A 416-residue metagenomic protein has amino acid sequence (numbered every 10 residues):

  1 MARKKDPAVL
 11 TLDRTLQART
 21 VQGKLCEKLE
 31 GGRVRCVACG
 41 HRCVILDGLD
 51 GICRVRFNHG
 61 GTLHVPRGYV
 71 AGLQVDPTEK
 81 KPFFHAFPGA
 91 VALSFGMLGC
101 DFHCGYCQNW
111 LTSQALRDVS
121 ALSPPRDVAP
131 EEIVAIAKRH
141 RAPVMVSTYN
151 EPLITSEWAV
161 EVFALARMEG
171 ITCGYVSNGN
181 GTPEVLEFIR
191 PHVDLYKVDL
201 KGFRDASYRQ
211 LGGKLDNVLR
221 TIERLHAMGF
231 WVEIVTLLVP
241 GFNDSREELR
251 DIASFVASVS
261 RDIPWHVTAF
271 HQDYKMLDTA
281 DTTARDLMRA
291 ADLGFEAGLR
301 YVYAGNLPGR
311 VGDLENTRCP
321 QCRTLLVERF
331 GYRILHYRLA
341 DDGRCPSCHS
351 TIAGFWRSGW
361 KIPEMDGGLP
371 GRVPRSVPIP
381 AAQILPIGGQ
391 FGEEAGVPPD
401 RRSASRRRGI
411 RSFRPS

Functional and structural regions predicted by a protein language model:
A2-D47, R246-S416: Auxiliary Fe-S-binding modules of radical SAM enzymes
G40, R54-F57, D101, Q108 (+2 more regions): Cys/His-coordinated zinc-binding microdomains
I52-V55, G61-P66, L326-I334: Short recognition patches in nucleic-acid-associated and regulatory proteins
N58-L195, P363-R372: Conserved Radical SAM active-site core
C104, V198, V302: Conserved, mostly hydrophobic/aromatic
R117, S147, V176, I234-V235 (+3 more regions): Residue-level detector of family-conserved "landmark" positions at structurally sensitive sites
D127-D286, A290-L293: Conserved AdoMet/S-adenosylmethionine-binding subsite of the radical SAM
